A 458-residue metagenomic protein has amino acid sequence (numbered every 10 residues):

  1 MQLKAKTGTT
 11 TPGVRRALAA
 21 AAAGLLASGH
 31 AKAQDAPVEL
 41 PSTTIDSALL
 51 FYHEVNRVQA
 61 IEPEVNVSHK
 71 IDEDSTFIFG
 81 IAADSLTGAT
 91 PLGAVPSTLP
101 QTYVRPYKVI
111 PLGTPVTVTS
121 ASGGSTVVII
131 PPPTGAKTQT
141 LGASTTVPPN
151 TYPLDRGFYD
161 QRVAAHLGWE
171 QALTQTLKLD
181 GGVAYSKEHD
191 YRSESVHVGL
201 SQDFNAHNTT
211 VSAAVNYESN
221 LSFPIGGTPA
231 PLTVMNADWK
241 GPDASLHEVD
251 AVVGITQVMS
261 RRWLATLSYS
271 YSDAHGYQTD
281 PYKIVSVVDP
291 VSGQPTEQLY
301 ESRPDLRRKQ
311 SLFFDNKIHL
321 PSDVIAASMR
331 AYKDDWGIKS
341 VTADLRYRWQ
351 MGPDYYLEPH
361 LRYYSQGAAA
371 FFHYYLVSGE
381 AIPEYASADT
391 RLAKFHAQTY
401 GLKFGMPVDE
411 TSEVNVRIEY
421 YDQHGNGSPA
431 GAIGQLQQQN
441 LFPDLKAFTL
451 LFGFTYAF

Functional and structural regions predicted by a protein language model:
E39, V55-Q59, P153-Q161, L173 (+6 more regions): Short sequence motifs at beta-strands and strand-loop junctions characteristic of Gram-negative outer-membrane
I45-S47, F79-I81, G181, V211-V215 (+6 more regions): Membrane-embedded beta-strand positions of outer-membrane beta-barrel proteins
L49-H53, A83-T87, Q161, V183-H189 (+9 more regions): Transmembrane beta-strands of outer-membrane beta-barrel pores
V58-E62, G80, T90-P96, G182-S186 (+7 more regions): Outer-membrane beta-barrel translocator domains and adjoining extracellular loop/strand segments of Gram-negative
I61-V65, V163-L167, E194-V198, H247-V253 (+7 more regions): Hydrophobic, lipid-facing positions within transmembrane beta-strands of outer-membrane proteins
D72-D74, T174-T176, N205-H207, S260-R262 (+3 more regions): Outer-membrane beta-barrel channels and translocator barrels
G80-A165, T210-W263, H275, H360-G405 (+2 more regions): Outer-membrane beta-barrel translocator/channel fold
R262, F404, D444-F458: Outer-membrane beta-barrel "beta-signal"
